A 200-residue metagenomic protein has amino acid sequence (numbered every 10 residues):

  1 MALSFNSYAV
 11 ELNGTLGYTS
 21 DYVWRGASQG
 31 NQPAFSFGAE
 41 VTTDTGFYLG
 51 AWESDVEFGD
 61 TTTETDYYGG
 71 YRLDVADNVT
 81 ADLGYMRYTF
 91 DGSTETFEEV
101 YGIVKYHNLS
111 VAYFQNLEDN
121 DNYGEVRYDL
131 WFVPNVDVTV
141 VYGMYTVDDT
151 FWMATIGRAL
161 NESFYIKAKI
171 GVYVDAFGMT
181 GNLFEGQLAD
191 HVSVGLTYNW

Functional and structural regions predicted by a protein language model:
A2-W200: Outer-membrane beta-barrel proteins
